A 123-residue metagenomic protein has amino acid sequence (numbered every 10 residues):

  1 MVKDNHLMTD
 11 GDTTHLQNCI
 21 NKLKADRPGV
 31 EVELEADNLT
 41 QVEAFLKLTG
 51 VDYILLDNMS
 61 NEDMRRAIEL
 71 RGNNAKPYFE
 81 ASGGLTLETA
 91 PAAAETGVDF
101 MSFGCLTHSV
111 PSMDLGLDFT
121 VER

Functional and structural regions predicted by a protein language model:
M1-E62, N73: Glycine- and Gly-Pro-enriched alpha-helical subdomains that act as flexible, kink-prone "lid/hinge" or packing modules
L7, L85-T86, L106, D118: Gly/Ser/Thr-rich beta-alpha loop segments that engage phosphate groups in nucleotides
E33, E80-A81: Residue-level marker of alpha-helix boundaries and capping positions
L39-G50, M59-G72, A81, L85-F103: Catalytic cores of alpha/beta
A75-P77: A short helix->loop->beta-strand "cap" motif at the edges of active sites that frequently abuts
A92-R123: Flexible C-terminal active-site loop/helix
